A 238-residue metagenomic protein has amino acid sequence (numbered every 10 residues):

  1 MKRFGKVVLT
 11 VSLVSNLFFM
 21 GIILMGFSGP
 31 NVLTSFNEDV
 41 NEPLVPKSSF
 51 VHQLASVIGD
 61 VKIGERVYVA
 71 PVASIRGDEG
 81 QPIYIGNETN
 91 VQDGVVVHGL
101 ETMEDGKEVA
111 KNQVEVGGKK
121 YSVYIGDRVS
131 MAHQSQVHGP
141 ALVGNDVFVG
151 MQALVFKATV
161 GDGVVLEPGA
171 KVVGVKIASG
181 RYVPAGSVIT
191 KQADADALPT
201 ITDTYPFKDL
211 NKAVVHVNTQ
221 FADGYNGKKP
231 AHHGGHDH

Functional and structural regions predicted by a protein language model:
M1-K2: N-terminal hydrophobic targeting signals that begin at the initiator methionine
G5-I23: Single-pass membrane-anchoring alpha-helices
N16, L24-R66: Extended, small-residue-rich solenoid/repeat segments and analogous flexible loops that form exposed scaffolds
S28-P46, D78, P82, G86-N87 (+3 more regions): Glycine-rich hexapeptide-repeat left-handed beta-helix
H52-A55, M131, S135: Extracellular beta-strand-rich, repetitive "passenger/adhesive" scaffolds that bind or process carbohydrates
V57, P71-I75, Q81: N-terminal beta-strand/beta-hairpin edge segment
